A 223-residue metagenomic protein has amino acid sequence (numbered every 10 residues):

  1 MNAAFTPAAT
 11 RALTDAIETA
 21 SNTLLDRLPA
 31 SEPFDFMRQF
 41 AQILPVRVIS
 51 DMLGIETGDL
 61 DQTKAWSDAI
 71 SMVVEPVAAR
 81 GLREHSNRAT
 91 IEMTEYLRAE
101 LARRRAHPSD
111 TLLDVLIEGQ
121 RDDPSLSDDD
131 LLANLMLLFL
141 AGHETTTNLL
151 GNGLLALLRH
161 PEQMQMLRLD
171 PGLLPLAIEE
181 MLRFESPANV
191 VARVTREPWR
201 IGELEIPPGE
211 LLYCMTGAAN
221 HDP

Functional and structural regions predicted by a protein language model:
N2-P223: Cytochrome P450
